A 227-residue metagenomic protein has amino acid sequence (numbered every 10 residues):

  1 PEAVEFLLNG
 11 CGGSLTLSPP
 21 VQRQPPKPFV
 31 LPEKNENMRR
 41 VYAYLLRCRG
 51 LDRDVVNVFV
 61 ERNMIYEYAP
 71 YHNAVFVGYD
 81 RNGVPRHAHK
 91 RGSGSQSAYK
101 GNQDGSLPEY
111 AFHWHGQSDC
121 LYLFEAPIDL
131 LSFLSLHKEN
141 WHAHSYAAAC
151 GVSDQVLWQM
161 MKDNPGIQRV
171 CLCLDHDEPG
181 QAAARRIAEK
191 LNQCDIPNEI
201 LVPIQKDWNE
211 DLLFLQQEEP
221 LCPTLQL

Functional and structural regions predicted by a protein language model:
P1, G50-R53, P197: Short coil/loop linkers at secondary-structure junctions
P1-L7, V58-M64, L213-P220: Short, small/acidic-rich helices and loops at N termini and domain boundaries of DNA replication/processing enzymes
N9, L17-F112: Basic, glycine-enriched DNA-binding surface that flanks or lies within the catalytic cores of DNA
R40-V41, I128, R186: Short Gly/charged-rich anion-binding patches and loops
E67-D163: Phosphate-handling DNA/RNA-contact segment within nucleic-acid enzymes
D119, S135-L227: TOPRIM fold recognition
